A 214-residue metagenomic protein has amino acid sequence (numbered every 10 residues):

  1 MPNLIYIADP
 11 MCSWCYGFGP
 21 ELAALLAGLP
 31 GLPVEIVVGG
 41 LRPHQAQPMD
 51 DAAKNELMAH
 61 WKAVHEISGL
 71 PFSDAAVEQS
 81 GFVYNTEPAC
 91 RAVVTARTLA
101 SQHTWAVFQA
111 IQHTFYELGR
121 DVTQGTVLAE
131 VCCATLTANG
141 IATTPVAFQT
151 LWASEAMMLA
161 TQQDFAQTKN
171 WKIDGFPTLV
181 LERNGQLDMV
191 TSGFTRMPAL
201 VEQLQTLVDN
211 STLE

Functional and structural regions predicted by a protein language model:
M1-I5: Extreme N-terminal starter segment of soluble prokaryotic enzymes
I7, M11, F18-G28, A110-E214: C-terminal cap of thioredoxin/glutaredoxin-like
Y16-G119, Q124, K169: Structural alpha/beta surface segment adjacent to cysteine/selenocysteine redox centers across thiol/disulfide enzymes
